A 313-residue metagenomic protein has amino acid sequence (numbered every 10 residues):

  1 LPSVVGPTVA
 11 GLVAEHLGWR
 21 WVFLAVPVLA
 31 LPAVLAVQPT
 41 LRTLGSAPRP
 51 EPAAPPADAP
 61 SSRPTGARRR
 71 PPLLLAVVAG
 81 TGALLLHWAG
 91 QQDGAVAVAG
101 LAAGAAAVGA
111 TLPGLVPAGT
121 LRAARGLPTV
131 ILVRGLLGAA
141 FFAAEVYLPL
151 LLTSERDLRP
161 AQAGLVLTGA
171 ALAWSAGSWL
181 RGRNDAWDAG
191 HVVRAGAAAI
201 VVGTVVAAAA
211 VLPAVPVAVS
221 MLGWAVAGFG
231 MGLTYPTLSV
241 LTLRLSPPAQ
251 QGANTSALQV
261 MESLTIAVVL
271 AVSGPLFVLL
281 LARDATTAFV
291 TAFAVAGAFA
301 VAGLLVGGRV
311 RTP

Functional and structural regions predicted by a protein language model:
L1, L12, W19-L24, W88 (+4 more regions): A residue-identity detector for tryptophan
L1-Q38, P275, L279, F293-A296 (+1 more regions): Transmembrane-helix bundle of Major Facilitator Superfamily
P2-E15, A76-Q91, E145-P149, V205-A208: Membrane-embedded alpha-helical segments in integral membrane proteins
V5, V9, V13, L29 (+8 more regions): Hydrophobic faces of alpha-helical transmembrane segments in multi-pass integral membrane proteins
E15-L17, L84, A170, S220: Acidic, low-complexity intrinsically disordered regions
R20-R134, E145: Hydrophobic transmembrane-helix bundles of small-molecule transporters
P113, G119-T312: 12-transmembrane solute porter fold
